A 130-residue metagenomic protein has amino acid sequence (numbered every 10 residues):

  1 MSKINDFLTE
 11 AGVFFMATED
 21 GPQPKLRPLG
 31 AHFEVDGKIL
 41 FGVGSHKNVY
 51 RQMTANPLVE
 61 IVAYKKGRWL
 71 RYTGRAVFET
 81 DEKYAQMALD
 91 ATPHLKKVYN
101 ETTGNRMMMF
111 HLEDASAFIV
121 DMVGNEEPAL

Functional and structural regions predicted by a protein language model:
D6-P22, V59-I61: A short, Trp-centered hydrophobic/proline-enriched beta-strand micro-motif
E10-A11, A55-N56, A115: Structured helix-beta-strand junction loops
F15, I39-L40, E60, R71 (+1 more regions): General beta-strand recognition
K25-R27: Short, well-ordered alpha-helical segments enriched in acidic and aromatic residues
A31-H32, K83: A generic structural motif
H32-G67: A short mixed-secondary-structure module that forms the rim of ligand-binding clefts
R71-L130: Charged, gly/pro-rich active-site loop segments
